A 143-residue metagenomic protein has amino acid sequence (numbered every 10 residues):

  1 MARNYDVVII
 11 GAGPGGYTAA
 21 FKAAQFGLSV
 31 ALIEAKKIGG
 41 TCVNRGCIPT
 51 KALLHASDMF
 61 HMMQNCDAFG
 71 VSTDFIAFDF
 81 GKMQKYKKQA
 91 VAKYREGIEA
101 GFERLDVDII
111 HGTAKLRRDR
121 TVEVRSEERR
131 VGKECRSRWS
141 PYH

Functional and structural regions predicted by a protein language model:
A2-Y5, F21-L28, I33-R130, R136: Glycine-rich flavin
G11-P14, A35-K36: Glycine-rich Rossmann-fold phosphate-binding loop(s) that bind the pyrophosphate of adenine dinucleotide cofactors
Y17: Residues forming the Rossmann-fold NAD(P)(H) cofactor-binding site
K133-H143: Hydrophobic alpha-helical segments, chiefly the membrane-spanning helices and signal/signal-anchor peptides
